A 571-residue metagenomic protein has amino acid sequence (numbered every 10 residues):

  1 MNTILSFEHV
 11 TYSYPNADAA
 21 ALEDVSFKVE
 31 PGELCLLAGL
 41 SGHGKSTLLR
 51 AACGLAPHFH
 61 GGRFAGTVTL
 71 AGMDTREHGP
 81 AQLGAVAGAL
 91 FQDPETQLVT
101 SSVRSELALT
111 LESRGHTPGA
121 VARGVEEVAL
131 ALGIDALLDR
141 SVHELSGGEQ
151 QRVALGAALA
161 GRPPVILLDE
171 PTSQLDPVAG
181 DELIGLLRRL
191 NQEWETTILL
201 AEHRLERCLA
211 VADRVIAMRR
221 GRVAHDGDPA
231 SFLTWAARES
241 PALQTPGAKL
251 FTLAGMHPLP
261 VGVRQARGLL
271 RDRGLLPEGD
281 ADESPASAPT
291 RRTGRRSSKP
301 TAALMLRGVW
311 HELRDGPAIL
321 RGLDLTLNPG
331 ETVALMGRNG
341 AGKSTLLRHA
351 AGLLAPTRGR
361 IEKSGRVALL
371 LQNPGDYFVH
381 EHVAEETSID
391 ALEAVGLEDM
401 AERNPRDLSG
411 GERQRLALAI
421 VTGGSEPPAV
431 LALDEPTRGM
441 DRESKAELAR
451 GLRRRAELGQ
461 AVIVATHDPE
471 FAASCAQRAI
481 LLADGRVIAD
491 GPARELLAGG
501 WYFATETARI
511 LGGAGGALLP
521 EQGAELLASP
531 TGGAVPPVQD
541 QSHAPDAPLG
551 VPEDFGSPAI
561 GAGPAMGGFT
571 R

Functional and structural regions predicted by a protein language model:
C53, A351: Helix-to-loop junction immediately C-terminal to a conserved catalytic motif
T67-Q82, L354-E362, R366-L370, P374: ABC ATPase NBD Q-loop/coupling interface
G119-L137, L304, S388-M400, A419: Conserved ABC ATPase "signature" region
S141-L145, E149, N404-L408, E412: Conserved ABC ATPase signature
A158-L159, T422-G424: ABC ATPase C-loop
I166-D169, L431-D434: Catalytic Walker B motif of ABC-type/P-loop ATPase nucleotide-binding domains
E202-H203, T466-H467: H-loop/switch region of ABC-family ATPase nucleotide-binding domains
T234-K299, F503-R571: ABC ATPase nucleotide-binding domains
